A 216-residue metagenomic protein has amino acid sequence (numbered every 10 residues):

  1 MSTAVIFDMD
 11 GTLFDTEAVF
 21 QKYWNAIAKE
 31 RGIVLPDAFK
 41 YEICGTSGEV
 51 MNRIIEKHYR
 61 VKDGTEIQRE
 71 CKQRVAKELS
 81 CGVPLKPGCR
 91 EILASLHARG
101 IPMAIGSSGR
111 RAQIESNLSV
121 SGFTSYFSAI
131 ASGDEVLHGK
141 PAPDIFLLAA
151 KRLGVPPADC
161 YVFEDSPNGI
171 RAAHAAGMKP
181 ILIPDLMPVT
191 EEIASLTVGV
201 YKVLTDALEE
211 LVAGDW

Functional and structural regions predicted by a protein language model:
M1-T3, A94-H97, R110-W216: Asp-based, Mg2+/Mn2+-dependent phosphohydrolase catalytic module
S2-R99: N-terminal helical cap/lid subdomain that shapes the substrate entry/recognition surface in HAD-like hydrolases
T12, S107-G109: Conserved phosphate-coupling serine/threonine residues in phosphotransfer and NTP-handling enzymes
L13, L85, M103, H138 (+1 more regions): Conserved SAM-binding loop
A18, S107, S116: Conserved catalytic-core motifs of eukaryotic protein kinase domains, centered on the activation segment
W24, N52-I55, C71, S107 (+3 more regions): Generic structural signal for conserved hydrophobic packing positions in ordered secondary structure
